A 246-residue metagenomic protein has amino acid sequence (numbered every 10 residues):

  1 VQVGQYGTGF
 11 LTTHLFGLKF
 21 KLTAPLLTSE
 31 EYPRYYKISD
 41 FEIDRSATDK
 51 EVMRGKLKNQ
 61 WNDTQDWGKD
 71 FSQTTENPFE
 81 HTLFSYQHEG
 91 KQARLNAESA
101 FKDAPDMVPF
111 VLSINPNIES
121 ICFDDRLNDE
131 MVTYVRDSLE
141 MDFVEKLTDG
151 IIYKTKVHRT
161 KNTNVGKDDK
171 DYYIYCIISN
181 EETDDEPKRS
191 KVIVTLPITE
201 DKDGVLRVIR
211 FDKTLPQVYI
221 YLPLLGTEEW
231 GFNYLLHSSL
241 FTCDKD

Functional and structural regions predicted by a protein language model:
V1-G4, F16-D246: Interdomain "switch/hinge" adjacent to the Bergerat
T8, T12-L15: A short alpha-helix in the C-terminal ATP-binding CA
